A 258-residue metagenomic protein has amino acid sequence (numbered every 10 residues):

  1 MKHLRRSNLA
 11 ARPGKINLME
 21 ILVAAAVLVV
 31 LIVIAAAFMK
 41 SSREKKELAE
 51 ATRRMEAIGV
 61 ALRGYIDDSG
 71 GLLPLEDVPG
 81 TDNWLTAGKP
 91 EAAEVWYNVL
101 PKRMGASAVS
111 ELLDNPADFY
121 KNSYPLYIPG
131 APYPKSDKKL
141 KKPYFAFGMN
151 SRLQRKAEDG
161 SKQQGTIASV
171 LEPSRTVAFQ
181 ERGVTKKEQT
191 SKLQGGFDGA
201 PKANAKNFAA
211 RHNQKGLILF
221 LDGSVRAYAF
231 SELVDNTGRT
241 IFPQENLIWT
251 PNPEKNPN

Functional and structural regions predicted by a protein language model:
M1-N17: N-terminal leader/signal peptides at the extreme start of proteins
L4, V33, A37, S41 (+2 more regions): Residue-level signal for well-ordered alpha-helical scaffold segments within enzymatic catalytic domains
R6-L9, A37, F220: A general, composition-driven signal for non-globular sequence regions
N8-L9, A24, A168: N-terminal cationic amphipathic segment used for targeting or macromolecule association
R12-R53, V60: Amphipathic alpha-helical segments typified by the pilin-like N-terminal helix that continues immediately C-terminal
A49-N258: Short, well-structured segments within or immediately adjacent to enzyme catalytic domains that line ligand-binding
